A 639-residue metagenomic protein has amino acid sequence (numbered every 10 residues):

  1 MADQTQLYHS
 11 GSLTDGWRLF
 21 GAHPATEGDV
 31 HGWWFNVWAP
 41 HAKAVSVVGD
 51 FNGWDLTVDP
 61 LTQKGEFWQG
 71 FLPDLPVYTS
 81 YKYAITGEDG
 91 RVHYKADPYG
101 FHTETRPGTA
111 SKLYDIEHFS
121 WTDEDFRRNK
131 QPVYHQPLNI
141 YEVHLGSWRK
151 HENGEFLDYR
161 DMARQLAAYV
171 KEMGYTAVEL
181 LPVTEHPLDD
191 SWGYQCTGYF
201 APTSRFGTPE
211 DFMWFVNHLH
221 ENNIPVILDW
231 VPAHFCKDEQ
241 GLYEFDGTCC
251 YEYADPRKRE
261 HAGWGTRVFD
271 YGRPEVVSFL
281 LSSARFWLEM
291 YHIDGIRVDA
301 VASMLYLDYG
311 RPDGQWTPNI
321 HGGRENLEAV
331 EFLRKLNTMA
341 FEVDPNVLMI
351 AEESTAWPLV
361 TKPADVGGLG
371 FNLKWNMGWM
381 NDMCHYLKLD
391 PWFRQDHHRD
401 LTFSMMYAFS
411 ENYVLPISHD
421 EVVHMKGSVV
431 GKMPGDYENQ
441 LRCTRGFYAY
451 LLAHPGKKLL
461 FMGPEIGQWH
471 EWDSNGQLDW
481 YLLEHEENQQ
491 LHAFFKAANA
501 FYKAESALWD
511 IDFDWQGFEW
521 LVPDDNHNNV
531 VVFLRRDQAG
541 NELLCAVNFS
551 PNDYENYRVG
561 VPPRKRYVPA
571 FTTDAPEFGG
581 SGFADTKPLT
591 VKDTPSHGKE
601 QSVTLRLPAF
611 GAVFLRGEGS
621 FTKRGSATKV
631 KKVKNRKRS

Functional and structural regions predicted by a protein language model:
M1-V30, W34, T62-E142, S147-G154 (+3 more regions): The feature marks proteins involved in alpha-glucan
V37, Y83, V143, V170 (+13 more regions): Conserved, mostly hydrophobic/aromatic
W38-V45, P562-K565: Short proline/glycine-enriched turn/loop motifs at strand-loop junctions of beta-rich domains
D50-D55, E88: Change "in extracellular beta-sheet-rich domains … of secreted and cell-surface proteins" to "in beta-sheet-rich domains
V77-Y81, K587-G625: C-terminal beta-strand-rich structural cap/linker in extracellular carbohydrate-active enzymes
E104, F126-P137, H144-E325, L589 (+2 more regions): Substrate-binding/active-site clefts of carbohydrate-active enzymes
R106-G108, H292-D294, P312-N475, K503-D574 (+1 more regions): Conserved alpha/beta catalytic core and glycan-binding cleft of carbohydrate-active enzymes
E487-L508: Catalytic cores of secreted or luminal carbohydrate-active enzymes
